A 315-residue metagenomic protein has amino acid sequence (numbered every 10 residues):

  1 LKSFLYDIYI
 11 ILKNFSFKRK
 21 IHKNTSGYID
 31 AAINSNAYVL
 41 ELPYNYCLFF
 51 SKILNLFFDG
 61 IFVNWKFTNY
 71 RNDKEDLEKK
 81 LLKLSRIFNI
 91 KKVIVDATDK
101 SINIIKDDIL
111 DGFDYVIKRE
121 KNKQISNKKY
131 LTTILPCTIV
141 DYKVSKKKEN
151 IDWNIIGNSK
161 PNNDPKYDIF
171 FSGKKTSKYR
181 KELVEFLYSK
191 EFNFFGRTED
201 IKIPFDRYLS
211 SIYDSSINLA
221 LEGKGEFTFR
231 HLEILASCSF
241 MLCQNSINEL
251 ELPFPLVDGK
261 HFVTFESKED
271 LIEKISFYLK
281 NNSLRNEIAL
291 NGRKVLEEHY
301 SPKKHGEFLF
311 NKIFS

Functional and structural regions predicted by a protein language model:
S3-A236, F240-P255, K303, E307: Nucleotide-sugar donor-binding catalytic core of glycosyltransferases
F229, E266, Y300: Residue-level signal for the nucleotide or nucleotide-sugar donor/cofactor binding architecture
L252-F262, K274: Acidic, glycine-centered active-site loop in nucleotide-sugar glycosyltransferases
K260-K268, Y278-N282: Conserved acidic donor-binding segment of nucleotide-sugar-dependent glycosyltransferases
L271: Catalytic phosphate/metal-binding cores of nucleic-acid and nucleotide-processing enzymes, i.e., regions that mediate
Y278, V295, F308-S315: C-terminal alpha-helix
L284-E298, F308: A short, well-ordered alpha-helix in the C-terminal region of glycosyltransferases
